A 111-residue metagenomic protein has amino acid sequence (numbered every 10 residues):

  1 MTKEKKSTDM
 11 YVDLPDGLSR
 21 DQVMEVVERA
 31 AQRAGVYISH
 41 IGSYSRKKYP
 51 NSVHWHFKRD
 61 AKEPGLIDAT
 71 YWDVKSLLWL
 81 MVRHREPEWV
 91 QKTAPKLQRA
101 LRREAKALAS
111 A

Functional and structural regions predicted by a protein language model:
M1-T2, A111: Short intrinsically disordered terminal tails
T2-H56: Negatively charged, low-complexity tracts enriched in Asp/Glu with abundant Ser/Thr
V12, V23, V27, I67-A69 (+2 more regions): Hydrophobic beta-strand residues in large extracellular and virion-surface proteins
P15-G17, D60-K62, V74, R85-P87 (+1 more regions): Generic structural motif
Q32-S39, A61-G65, K106: Short secondary-structure junctions
V53-D60, V82: Short beta-strand segments that buttress and anchor functional surface loops
P64-Q91: Intrinsically disordered, low-complexity regulatory segments enriched in Ser/Thr/Pro and charged residues
E86-A111: A conserved amphipathic terminal alpha-helix motif
